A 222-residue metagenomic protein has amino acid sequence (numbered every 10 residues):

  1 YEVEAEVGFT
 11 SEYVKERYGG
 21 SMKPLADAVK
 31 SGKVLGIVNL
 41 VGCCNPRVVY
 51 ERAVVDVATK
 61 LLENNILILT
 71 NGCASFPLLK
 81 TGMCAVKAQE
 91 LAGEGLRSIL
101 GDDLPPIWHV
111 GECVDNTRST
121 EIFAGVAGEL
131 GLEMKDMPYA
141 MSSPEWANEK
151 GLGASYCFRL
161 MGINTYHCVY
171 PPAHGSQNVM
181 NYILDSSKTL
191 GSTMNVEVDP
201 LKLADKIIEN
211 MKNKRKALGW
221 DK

Functional and structural regions predicted by a protein language model:
Y1-K222: Anaerobic metallocofactor- and corrinoid-dependent redox/one-carbon enzyme cores, especially those from methanogenesis
